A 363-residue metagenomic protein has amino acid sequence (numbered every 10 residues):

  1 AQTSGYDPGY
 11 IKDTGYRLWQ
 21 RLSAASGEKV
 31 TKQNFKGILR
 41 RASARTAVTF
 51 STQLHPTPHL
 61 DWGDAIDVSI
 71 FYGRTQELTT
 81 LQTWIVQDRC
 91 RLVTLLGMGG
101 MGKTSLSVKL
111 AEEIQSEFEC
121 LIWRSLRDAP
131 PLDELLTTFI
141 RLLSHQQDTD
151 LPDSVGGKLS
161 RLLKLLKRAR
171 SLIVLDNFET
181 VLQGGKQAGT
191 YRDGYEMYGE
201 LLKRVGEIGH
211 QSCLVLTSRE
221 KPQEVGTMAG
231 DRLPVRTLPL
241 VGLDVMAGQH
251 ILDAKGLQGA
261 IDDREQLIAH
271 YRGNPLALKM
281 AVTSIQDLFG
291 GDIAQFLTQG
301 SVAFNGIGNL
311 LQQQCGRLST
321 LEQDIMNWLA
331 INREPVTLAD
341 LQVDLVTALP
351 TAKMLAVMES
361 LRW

Functional and structural regions predicted by a protein language model:
A1, L81, L267, D324-W328: Short alpha-helical "packing" element that flanks the helix-turn-helix/winged-helix DNA-binding module
A1-S51: An N-terminal, helix-rich hydrophobic module
D67-V86, C90-K186, T190-Y191: Post-nucleotide-binding-loop coupling segment downstream of the phosphate-binding loop, primarily in RecA-like P-loop
Q76, S105-L106, E134-F139, L182-S284 (+2 more regions): Alpha-helical sensor/transducer elements of the RecA-like P-loop NTPase core
L106-S107, I140, G189-L202, D263 (+2 more regions): Amphipathic alpha-helical scaffolds
K109, E113, M280, W328: Active-site signature of alpha/beta-hydrolase-fold catalytic machinery across serine- and Asp/Cys-nucleophile hydrolases
L267, L310-S319: Short amphipathic alpha-helical boundary/capping segments
Y271-P275, G316-Q323: Short helix-coil-helix linker/hinge
